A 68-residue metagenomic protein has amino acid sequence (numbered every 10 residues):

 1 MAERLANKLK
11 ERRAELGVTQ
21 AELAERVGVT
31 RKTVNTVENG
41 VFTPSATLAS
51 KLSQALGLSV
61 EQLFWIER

Functional and structural regions predicted by a protein language model:
M1-E15: A short, Lys/Arg-rich alpha-helix, primarily the initiator
N7, G17-V18, P44-T47: Residue-level signal for the short linker/turn that defines the boundary of a DNA-recognition helix
A14, E25, Q54: Alpha-helical residues within the helix-turn-helix
G17-N35: Short alpha-helical DNA-recognition segment
T47-Q62: DNA major-groove recognition helix of helix-turn-helix/homeodomain DNA-binding modules
Q62-R68: Short amphipathic recognition helices of helix-turn-helix/homeodomain-type DNA-binding modules
